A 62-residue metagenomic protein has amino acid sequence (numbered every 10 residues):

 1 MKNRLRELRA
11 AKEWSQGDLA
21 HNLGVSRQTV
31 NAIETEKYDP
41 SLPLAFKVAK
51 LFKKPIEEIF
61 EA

Functional and structural regions predicted by a protein language model:
M1-N3, A62: Absolute protein N-terminus
N3-N22: Short basic helix-loop element that most often maps to the first helix and adjoining turn of HTH DNA-binding modules
L8-A11, K50, F60-A62: Short, charged recognition helix plus adjacent turn of helix-turn-helix-like nucleic-acid-binding domains
G17, Q28, E57: Key DNA-contact positions within bacterial/archaeal DNA-binding proteins
V25-Y38: Recognition helix of helix-turn-helix/homeodomain-like DNA-binding domains that insert into the DNA major groove
P43-E58: DNA major-groove recognition helix of helix-turn-helix/homeodomain DNA-binding modules
